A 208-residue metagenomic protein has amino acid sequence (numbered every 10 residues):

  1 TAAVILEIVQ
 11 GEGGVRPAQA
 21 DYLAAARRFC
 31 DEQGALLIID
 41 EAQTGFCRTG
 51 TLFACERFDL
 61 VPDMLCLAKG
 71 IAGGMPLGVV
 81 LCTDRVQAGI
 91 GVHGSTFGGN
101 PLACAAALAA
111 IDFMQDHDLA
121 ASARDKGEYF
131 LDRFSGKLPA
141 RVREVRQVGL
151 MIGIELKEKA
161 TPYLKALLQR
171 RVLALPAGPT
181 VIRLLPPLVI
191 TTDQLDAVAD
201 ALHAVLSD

Functional and structural regions predicted by a protein language model:
T1-D208: Conserved N-terminal phosphate-binding loop of PLP-dependent enzymes in the Aspartate aminotransferase
